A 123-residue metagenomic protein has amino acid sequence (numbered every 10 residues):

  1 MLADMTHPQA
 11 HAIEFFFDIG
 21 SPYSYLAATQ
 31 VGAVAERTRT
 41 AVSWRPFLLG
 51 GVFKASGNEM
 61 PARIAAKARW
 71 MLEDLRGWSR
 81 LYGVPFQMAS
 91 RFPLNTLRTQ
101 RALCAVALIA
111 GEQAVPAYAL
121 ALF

Functional and structural regions predicted by a protein language model:
M1-D4: Short, Lys/Arg-enriched N-terminal segments with co-localized hydrophobic residues within the first ~10-30 amino acids
Q9-E14: Extreme N-terminal starter segment of soluble prokaryotic enzymes
I19, Y23-F123: Structural alpha/beta surface segment adjacent to cysteine/selenocysteine redox centers across thiol/disulfide enzymes
